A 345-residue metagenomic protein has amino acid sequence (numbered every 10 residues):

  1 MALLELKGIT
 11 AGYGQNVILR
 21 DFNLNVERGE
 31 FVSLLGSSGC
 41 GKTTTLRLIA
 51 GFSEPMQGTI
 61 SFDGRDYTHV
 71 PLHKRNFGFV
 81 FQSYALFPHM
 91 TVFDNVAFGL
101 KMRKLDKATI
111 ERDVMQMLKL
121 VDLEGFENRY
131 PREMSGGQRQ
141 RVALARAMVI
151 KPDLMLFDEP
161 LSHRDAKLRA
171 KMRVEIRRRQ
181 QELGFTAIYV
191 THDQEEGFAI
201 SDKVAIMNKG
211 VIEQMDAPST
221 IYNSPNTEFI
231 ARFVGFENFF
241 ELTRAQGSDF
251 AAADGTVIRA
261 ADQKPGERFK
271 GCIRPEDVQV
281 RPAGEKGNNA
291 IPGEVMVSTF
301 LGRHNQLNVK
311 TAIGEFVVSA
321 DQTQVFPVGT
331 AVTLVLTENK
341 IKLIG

Functional and structural regions predicted by a protein language model:
E5, N25, S61, T333-V335: ABC ATPase nucleotide-binding domain
F22-S33, F87: Pre-Walker A (P-loop) beta-loop-beta motif of ABC nucleotide-binding domains
F31, V70-G78, Q82-F229: ABC ATPase nucleotide-binding domains
L35-S37: The feature captures the beta-strand-to-loop junction immediately N-terminal to the Walker
A50: Helix-to-loop junction immediately C-terminal to a conserved catalytic motif
G58-D66: Conserved ABC transporter NBD signature motif
A251-S298, T323-G345: Glycine/charge-rich catalytic "coupling/switch" loops of P-loop NTPases
